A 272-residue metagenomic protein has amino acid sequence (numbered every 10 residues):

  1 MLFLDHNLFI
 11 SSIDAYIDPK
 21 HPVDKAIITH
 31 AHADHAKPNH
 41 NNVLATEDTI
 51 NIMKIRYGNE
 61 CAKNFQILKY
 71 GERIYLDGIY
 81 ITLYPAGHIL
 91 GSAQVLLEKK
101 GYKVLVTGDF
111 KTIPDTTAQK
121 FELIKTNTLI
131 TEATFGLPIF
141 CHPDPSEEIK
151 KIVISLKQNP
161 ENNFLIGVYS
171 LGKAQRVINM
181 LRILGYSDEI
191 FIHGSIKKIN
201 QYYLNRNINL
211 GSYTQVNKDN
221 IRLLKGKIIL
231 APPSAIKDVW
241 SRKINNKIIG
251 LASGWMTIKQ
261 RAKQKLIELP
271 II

Functional and structural regions predicted by a protein language model:
L2-H21, K25, A33-N163, V168-G172 (+1 more regions): His/Asp/Glu-rich metal-coordinating catalytic cores of metallo-dependent phosphodiesterases/hydrolases acting on
K25-I27, L44, Q66, L105 (+5 more regions): Hydrophobic/aromatic beta-strand patches that form the interior of the parallel beta-sheet core in alpha/beta enzyme
A31, D48, T134, S195 (+2 more regions): Flexible loop residues that form catalytic and substrate-binding hotspots at small-molecule/glycan-binding clefts
H32, F121-L123, M180-G185, N207-I208 (+1 more regions): Short, solvent-exposed amphipathic alpha-helical segments in soluble enzyme and RNA/protein-processing domains
I50-K54, R176, K197-Y202, K237-V239 (+1 more regions): Short, charged/polar "capping" segments at the starts of alpha-helices and the immediately preceding loops
G78-P85, Y203-N209, K265: Short, surface-exposed amphipathic charged segments that create phosphate/polyanion-binding patches used for binding
I149-N162, V168-K225: Hard-cation-handling environments
N205-I208, T214-I272: C-terminal regulatory/interaction regions
